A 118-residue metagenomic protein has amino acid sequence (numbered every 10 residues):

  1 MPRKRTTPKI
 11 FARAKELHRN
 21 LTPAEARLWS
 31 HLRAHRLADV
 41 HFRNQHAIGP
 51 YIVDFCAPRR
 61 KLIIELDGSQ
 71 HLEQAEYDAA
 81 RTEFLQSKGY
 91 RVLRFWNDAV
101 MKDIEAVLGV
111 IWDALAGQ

Functional and structural regions predicted by a protein language model:
M1-H41, A116-Q118: Solvent-exposed, charged helical/coil patches that constitute nucleic-acid or partner-interaction surfaces
F11, E16-L17, L21, N44-L115: Basic, amphipathic alpha-helical patches used to engage nucleic acids or provide basic targeting signals, exemplified
